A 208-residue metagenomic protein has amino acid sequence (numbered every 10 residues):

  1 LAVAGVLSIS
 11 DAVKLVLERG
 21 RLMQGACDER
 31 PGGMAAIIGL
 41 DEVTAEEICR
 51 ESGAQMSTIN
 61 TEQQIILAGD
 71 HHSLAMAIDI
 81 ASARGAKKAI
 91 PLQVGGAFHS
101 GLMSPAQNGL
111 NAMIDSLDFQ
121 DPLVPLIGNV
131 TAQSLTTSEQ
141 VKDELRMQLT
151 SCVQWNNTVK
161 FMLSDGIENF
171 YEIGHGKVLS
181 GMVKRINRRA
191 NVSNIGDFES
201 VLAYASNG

Functional and structural regions predicted by a protein language model:
L1-A4, S206-G208: N-terminal entry module detector
A2-T150: Alpha/beta catalytic cores of group-transfer enzymes, especially the acyltransferase/condensing modules of polyketide
D118-G208: Acyltransferase/transacylase module recognition
